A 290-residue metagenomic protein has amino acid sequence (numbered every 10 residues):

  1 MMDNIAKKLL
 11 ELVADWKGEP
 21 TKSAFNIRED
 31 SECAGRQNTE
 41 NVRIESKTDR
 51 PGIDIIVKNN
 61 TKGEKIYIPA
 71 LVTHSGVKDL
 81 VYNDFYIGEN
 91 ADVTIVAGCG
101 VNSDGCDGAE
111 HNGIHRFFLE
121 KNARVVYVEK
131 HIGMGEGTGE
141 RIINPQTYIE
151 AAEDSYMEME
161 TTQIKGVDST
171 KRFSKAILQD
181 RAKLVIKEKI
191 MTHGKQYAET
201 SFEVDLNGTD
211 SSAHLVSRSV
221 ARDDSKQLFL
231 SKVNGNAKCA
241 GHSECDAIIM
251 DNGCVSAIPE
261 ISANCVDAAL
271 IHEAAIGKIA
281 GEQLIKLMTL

Functional and structural regions predicted by a protein language model:
M1-I27: C-terminal functional modules
I5, N26-E29, A34-I285, T289-L290: Conserved beta-strand/loop scaffold segments within soluble protein domains that form the structured core and edges
